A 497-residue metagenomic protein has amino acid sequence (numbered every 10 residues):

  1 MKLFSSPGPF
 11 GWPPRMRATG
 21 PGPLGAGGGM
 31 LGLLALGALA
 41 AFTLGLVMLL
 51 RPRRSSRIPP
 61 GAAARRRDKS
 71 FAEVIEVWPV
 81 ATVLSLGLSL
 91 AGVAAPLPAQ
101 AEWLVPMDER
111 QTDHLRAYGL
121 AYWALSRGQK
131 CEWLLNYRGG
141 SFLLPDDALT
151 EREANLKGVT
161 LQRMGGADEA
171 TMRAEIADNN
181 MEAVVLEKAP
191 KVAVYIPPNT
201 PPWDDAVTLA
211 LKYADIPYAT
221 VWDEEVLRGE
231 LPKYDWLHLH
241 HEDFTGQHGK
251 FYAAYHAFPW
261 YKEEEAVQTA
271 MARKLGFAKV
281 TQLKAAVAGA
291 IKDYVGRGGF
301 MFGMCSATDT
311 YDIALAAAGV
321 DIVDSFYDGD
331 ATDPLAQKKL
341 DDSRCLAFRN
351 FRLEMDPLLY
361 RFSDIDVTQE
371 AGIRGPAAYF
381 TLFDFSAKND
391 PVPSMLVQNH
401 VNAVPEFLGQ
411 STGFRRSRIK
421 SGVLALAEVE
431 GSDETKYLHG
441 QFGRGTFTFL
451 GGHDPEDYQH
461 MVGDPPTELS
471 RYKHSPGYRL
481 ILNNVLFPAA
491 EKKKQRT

Functional and structural regions predicted by a protein language model:
M1-F42: C-terminal cell-surface addressing/anchoring modules of secreted/extracellular proteins
L39-R53: Alpha-helical transmembrane segments
R54-L84: Cytoplasmic C-terminal tails of single-pass
L86-P96: C-terminal segment of classical bacterial N-terminal signal peptides
G92, A99-D205, A214, Q459: Hydrophobic targeting/anchoring helices
A101-P106, T112-L143, D321, R418-L424 (+1 more regions): Extracellular ligand-binding/catalytic regions of CAZymes and related secreted enzymes and adhesion modules
W103, D108, T112, F142-L143 (+3 more regions): Helical hinge/lid and interdomain linker segments adjacent to catalytic or ligand-binding clefts that mediate domain
D205, K212, D309, V320 (+2 more regions): Catalytic beta-strand/loop cores that center a nucleophilic Ser/Cys/Thr and support acyl-enzyme chemistry
